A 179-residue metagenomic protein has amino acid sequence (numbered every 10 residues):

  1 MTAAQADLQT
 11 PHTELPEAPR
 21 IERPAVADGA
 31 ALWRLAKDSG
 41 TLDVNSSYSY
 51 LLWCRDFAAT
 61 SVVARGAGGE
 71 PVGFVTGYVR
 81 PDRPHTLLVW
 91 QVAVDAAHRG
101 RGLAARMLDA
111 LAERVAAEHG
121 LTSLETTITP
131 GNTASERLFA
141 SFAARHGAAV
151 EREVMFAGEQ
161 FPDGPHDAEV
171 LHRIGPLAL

Functional and structural regions predicted by a protein language model:
A4-N45, R65: Short amphipathic alpha-helix that is part of the acyltransferase structural core
K37-A67, P71: Active-site rim helix/loop that mediates acceptor-substrate recognition in acyltransferases
E70-V79, T86-L88, A93: Conserved beta-strand in the GNAT
R80-V89, R99, E118-G120: A conserved beta-turn-beta hairpin within the catalytic core of GNAT-like acetyltransferases that forms part
Q91-R99, I128-T129: A short, internal acetyl-CoA/4′-phosphopantetheine-binding micro-motif in the GNAT/acyltransferase core
V94, G100-R114, R137: Conserved acetyl-CoA-binding loop-helix of GNAT-fold acetyltransferases
A105, P130-R152: Conserved active-site alpha-helix within GNAT-family acetyltransferase domains
V115-P130: Conserved GNAT acetyl-CoA-binding A-motif
